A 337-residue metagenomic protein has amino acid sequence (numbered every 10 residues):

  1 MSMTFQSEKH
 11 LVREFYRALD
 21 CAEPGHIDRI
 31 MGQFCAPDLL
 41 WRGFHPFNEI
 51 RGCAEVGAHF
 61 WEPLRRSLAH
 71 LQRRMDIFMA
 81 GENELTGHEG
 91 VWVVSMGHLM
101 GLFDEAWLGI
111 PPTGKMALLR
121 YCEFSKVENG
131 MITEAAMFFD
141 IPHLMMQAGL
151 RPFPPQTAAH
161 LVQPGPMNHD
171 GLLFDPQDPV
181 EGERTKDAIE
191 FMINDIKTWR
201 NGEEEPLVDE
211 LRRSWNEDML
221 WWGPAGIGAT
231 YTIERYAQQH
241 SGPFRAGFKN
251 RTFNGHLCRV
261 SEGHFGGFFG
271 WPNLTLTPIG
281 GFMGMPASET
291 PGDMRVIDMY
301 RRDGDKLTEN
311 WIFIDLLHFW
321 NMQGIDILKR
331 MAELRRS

Functional and structural regions predicted by a protein language model:
M1-S337: C-terminal and inter-domain tail/linker signature
